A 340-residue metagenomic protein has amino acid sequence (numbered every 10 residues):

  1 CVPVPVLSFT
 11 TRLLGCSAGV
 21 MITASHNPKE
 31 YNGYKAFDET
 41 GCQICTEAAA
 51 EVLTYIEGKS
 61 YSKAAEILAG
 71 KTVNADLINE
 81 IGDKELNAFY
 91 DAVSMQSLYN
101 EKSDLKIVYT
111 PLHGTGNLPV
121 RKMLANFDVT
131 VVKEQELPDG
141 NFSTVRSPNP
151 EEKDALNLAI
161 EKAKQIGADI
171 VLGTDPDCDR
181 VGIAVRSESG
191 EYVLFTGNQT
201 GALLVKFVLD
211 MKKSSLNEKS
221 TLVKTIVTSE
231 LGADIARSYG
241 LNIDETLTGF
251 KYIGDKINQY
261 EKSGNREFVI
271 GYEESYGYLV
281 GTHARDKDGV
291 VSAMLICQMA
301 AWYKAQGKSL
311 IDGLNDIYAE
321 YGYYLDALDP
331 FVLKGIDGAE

Functional and structural regions predicted by a protein language model:
C1-Y31, T130-G182: N-terminal small/polar loop signature for handling phosphorylated ligands or for N-terminal nucleophile
V2, Q43, E47-E51, K84-A88 (+9 more regions): Conserved active-site and cofactor/substrate-binding residues in soluble primary-metabolism enzymes
V4-V6, N27-E30, T115-N117, L137-G140 (+6 more regions): Flexible loop/turn segments at secondary-structure boundaries
Y31-D38, D179-N198, G232-I235: Short Gly/Thr/Asp-enriched flexible loops that form oxyanion-binding sites at enzyme active sites
N32-L158, A163: Gly/Ser/Thr-enriched, mixed-charge loops and adjacent short helices that form phosphate/oxyanion-binding elements
F37-A69, N198-S220, K224-S238, A301-W302: Glycine-rich phosphate-binding loop plus the immediately following alpha-helix
K164, A168-I170, E191-V193, M211-K212 (+1 more regions): Phosphate-binding and adjacent anionic-ligand microenvironments
